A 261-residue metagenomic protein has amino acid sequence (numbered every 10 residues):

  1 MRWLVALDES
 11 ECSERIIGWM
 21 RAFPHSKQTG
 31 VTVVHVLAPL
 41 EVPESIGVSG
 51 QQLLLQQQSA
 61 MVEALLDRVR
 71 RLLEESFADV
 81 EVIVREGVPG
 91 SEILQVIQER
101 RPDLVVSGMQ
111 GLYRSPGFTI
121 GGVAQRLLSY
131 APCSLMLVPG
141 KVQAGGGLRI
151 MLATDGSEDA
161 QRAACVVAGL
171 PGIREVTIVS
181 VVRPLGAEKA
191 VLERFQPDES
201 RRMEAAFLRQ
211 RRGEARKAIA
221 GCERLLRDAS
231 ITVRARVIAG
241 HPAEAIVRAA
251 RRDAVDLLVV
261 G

Functional and structural regions predicted by a protein language model:
M1-Q51, R149-R202, R227-R234, V255-L257: Small/aliphatic-rich secondary-structure junction motif
R15, E92, R114, R162 (+1 more regions): Phosphate- and divalent-cation-binding pockets in alpha/beta enzyme and binding domains that engage nucleotide-derived
A22, Q52-Q56, R71-V105, E223-L258: Structural beta-alpha unit
Q51-A64, E199-E214: A short acidic, glycine-rich active-site loop that binds or catalyzes chemistry on phosphate/adenosine moieties
L104-R126, G145-G147, R251, L257-G261: Glycine-rich, Arg-bearing micro-motifs that act as flexible, cationic patches
V106-M109, L135-G140: Short beta-strand elements of ligand-binding domains
V123, A131-P132, G172: Short, structured coil segments at secondary-structure junctions
A164, E214, A218-I219: Fold-core signature of tandem repeat domains
